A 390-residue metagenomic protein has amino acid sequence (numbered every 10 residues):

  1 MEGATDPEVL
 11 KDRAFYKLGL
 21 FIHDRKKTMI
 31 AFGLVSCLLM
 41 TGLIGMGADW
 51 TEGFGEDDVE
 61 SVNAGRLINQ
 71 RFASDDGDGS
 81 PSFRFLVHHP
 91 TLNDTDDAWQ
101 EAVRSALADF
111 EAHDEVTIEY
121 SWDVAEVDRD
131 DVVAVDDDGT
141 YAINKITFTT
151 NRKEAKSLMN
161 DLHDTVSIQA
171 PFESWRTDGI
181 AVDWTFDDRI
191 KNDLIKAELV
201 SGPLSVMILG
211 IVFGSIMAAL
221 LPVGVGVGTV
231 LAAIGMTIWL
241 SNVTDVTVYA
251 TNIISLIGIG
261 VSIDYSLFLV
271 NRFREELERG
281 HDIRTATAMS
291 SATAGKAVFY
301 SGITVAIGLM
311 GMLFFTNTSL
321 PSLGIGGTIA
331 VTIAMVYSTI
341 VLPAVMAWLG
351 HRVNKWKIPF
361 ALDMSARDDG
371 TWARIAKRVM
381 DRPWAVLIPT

Functional and structural regions predicted by a protein language model:
M1-D49, G53, T150-T390: Membrane-embedded transmembrane helical bundles of large multi-pass transporters/channels
E2-L34, D58, R71-D109, I388: Structural signature of multi-pass, alpha-helical inner-membrane proteins
I44-T91, V124-V132, A373-K377, W384-A385: Solvent-exposed, non-transmembrane loop/terminal regulatory segments of multi-pass membrane proteins
D57, S61, T95-Q100, D137 (+2 more regions): Solvent-exposed, acidic/flexible segments
V62-R66, D94-I146, D188: Extracytoplasmic
Q70-A73, D109-V116, D164-E173: Signal peptide-proximal N-terminal region of secreted/periplasmic/extracellular or secretory-lumen proteins
S80-H89, Y141-I146, F268: Active-site-flanking beta-strand signature of metal-NTP-handling nucleotidyl enzymes and homologous cyclase-like
V87-W99, K145-K153, D178-A181: Structural beta->alpha junctions
